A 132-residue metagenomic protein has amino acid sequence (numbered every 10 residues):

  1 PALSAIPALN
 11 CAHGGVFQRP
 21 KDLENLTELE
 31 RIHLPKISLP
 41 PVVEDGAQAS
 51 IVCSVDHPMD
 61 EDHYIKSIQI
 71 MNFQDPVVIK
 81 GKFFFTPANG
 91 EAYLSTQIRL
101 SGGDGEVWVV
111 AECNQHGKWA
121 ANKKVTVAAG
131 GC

Functional and structural regions predicted by a protein language model:
P1-A12: N-terminal export signals
C11-Q48, V78-F84: Transition segment at domain starts
S50-P58: Short edge beta-strand/loop segments characteristic of extracellular beta-sandwich folds
S67-M71: Beta-strand signatures of extracellular beta-sandwich domains
A88-S95: Aromatic sugar-binding surface patches on proteins that engage polysaccharides or sugar-phosphate polymers
Q97-D104: Surface-exposed, short loops/turns at beta-strand junctions within beta-sandwich domains
E112-N122: Short acidic/polar inter-strand loop motif in beta-rich domains
K124-C132: Short beta-strand edge segments in extracellular beta-sheet folds
